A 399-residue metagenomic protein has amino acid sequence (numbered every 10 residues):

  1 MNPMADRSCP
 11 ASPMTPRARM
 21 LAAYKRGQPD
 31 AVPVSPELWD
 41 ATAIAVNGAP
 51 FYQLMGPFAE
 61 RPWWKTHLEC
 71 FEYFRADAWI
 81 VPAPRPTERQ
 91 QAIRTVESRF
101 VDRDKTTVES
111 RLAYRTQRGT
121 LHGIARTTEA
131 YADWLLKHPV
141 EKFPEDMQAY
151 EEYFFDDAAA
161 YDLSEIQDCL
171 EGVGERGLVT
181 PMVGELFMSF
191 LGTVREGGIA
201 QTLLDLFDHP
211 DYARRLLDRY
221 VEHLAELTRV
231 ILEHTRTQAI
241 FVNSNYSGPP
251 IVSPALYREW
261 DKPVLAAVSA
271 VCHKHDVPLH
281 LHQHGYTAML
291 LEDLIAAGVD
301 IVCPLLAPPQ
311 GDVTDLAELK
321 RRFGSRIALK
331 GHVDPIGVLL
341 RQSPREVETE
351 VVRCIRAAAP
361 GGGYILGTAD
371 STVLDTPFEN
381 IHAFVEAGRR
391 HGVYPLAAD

Functional and structural regions predicted by a protein language model:
N2-Q53, R115, I124-T128, E141-D399: Active-site loop segments of alpha/beta catalytic cores
D30-V32, R94-V96, V108-S110: Change "...and in nucleic-acid phosphodiester-cleaving endonucleases..." to "...and in nucleic-acid processing enzymes
A43, D104-K105: Short glycine/serine/proline-enriched coil/turn segments at secondary-structure junctions
I44-I93: Segments that shape or occlude catalytic/ligand-binding pockets
Q91-D104: Short amphipathic beta-strand and strand-loop transition segments with alternating hydrophobic
T106-T116: Generic recognition of long tandem-repeat/solenoid scaffolds
T128-A130, W134-K137: Flexible glycine-/small-residue-enriched beta->alpha junction loops that bind anionic phosphate/pyrophosphate groups
